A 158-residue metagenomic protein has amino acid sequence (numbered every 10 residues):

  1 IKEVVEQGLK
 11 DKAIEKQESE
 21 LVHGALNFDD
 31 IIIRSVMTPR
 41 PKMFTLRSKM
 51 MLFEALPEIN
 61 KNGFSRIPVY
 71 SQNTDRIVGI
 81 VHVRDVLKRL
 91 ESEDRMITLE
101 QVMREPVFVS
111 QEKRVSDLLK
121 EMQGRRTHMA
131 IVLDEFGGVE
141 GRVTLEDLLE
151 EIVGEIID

Functional and structural regions predicted by a protein language model:
I1-D158: Soluble cytosolic regulatory domains appended to membrane proteins
